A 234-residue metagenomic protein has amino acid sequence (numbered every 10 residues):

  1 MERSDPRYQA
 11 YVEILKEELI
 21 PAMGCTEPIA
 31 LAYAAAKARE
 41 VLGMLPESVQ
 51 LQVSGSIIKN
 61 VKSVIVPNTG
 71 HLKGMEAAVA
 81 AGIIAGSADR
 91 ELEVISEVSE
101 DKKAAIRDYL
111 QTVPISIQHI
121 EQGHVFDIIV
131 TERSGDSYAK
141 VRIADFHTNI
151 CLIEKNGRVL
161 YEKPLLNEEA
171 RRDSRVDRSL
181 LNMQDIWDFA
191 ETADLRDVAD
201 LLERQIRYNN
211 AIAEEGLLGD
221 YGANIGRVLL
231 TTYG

Functional and structural regions predicted by a protein language model:
M1-V12, L45-K59, R227-G234: Acidic-glycine-rich active-site phosphate/pyrophosphate-binding loop
E2, L110-G234: Signature of multi-pass transmembrane helix bundles
E2-R3, R7-P28, Y33, R107-Q111: Short, Gly/Pro- and small/polar-rich lid/capping loops
A10-M23, K59, N182-E191: Generic N-terminal amphipathic, Lys/Arg-enriched alpha-helix
M23-P28, N68-G74, S96: Active-site nucleophile and cofactor-binding loops and adjacent substrate-binding regions of central metabolic enzymes
P28-M44: Alpha-helical support elements that line or immediately flank enzyme active sites and cofactor-binding pockets
P46-D89, K103-I115: A structural-propensity feature for long, helix-poor, extended segments
L72-L92, H124-A139: C-terminal domain-closing interface element
